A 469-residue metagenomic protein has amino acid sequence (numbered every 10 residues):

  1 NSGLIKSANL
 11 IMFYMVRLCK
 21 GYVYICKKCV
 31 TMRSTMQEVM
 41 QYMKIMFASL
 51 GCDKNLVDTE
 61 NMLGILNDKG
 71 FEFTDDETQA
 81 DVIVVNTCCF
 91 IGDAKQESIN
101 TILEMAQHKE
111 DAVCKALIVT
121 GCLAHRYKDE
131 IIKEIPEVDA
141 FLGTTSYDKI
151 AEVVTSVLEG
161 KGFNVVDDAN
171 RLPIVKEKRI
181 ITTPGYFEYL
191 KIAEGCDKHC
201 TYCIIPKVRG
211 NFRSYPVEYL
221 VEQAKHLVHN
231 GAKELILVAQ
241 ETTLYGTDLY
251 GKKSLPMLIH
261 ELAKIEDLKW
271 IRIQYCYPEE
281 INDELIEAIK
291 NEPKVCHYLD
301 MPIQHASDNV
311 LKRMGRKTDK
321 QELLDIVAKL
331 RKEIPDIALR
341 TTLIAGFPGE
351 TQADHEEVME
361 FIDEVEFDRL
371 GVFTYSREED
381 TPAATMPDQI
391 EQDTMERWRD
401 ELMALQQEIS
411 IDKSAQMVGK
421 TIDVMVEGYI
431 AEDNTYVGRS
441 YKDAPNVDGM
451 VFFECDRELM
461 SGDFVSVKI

Functional and structural regions predicted by a protein language model:
S2-S7: Extreme N-terminal basic, low-complexity initiation segments that serve as generic localization/processing leaders
M12-T35: Short, positively charged and aromatic/hydrophobic N-terminal segments
Q37-Y245, E284, L299, K320-K332 (+5 more regions): Proteins enriched for Cys/Gly/acidic motifs involved in redox and nucleic-acid/cofactor modification
C52, G246-D267, R313-M314, R377-E408: Radical SAM enzyme [4Fe-4S]-AdoMet core and its adjacent flexible, acidic and glycine-rich loops/tails across
L117-G121, R126, I131, H229-A353: Conserved SAM/AdoMet-binding glycine-rich loop
K133-D148, P256-L268, N291-C296, E357-R369 (+1 more regions): Structural recognition of alpha->loop->beta junctions
L220, L237, I273, M301 (+6 more regions): Conserved, mostly hydrophobic/aromatic
T385-I469: Terminal RNA-binding accessory module
